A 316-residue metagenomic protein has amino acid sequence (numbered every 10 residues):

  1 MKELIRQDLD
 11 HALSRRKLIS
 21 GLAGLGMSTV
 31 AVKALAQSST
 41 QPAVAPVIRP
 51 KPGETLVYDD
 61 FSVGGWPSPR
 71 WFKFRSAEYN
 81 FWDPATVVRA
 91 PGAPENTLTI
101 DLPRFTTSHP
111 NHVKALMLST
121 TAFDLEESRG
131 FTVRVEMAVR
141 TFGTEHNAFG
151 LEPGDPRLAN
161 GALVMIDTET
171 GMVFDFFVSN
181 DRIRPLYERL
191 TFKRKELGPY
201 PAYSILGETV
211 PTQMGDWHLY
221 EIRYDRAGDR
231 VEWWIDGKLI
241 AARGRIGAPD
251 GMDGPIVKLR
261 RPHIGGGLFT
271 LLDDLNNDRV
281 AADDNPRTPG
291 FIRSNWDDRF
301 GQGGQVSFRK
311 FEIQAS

Functional and structural regions predicted by a protein language model:
M1-S14, A23-G26: N-terminal secretory signal peptides
A12-L13, V32-G53: C-terminal segment of N-terminal export signals and the immediately downstream linker at the start of the mature
P46-E78: Extracellular carbohydrate-recognition regions
P67-L102: Extracellular glycan-recognition surfaces and repeat-rich motifs
T99-K195, A315: Secretory/extracellular carbohydrate-interaction modules and structurally similar beta-sandwich "look-alikes"
R194-L219: Short, aromatic/His-centered strand-loop micro-motif at the edge of beta-sheets
W217-Y224, V231-W233: Short tryptophan-centered beta-strand motifs in secreted/extracellular beta-sheet-rich domains of glycan-recognition
D250-S316: Ligand-recognition surfaces built from glycine- and aromatic
